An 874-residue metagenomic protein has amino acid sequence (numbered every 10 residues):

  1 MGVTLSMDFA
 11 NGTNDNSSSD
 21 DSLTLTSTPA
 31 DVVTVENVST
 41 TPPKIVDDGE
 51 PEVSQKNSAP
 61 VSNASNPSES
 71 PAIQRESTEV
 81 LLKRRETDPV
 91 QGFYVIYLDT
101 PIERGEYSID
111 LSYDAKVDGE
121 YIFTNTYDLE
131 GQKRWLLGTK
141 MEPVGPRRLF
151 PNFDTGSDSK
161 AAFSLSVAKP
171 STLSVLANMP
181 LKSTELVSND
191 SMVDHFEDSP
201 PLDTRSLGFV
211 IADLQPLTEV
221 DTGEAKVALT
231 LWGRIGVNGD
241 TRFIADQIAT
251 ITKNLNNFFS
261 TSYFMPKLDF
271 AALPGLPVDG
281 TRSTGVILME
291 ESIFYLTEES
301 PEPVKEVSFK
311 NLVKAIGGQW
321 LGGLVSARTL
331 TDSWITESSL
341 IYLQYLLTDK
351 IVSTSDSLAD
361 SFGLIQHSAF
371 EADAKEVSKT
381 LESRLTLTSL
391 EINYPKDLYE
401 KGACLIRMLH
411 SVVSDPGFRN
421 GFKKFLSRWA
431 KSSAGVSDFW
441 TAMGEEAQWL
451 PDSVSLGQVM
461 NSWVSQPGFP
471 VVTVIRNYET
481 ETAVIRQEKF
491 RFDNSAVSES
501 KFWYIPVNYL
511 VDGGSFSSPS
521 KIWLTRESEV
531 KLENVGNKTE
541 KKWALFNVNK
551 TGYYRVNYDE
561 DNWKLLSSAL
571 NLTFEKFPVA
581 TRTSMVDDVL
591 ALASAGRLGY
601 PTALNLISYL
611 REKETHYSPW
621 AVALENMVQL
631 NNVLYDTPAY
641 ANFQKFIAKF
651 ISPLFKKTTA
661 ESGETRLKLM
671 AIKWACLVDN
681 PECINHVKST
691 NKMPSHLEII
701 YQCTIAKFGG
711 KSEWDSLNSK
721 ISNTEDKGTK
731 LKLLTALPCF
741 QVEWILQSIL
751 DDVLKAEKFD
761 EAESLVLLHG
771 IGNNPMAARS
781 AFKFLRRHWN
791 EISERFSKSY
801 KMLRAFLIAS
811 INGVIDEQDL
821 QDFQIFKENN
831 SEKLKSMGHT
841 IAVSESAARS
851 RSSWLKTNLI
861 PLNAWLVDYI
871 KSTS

Functional and structural regions predicted by a protein language model:
M1-V3, L111, T482-E488: Short, well-ordered beta-strand segments enriched in hydrophobic/aromatic residues
G2-L98, E120-F123, P180-S183, G514-E527: Solvent-exposed beta-strand/loop surfaces of large extracellular or lumenal domains
M7-N11, A115-V117, K169-S171, K489-R491 (+1 more regions): Beta-strand elements of well-folded, non-transmembrane domains
F9-T24, T34-P42, D48-N57, S65 (+9 more regions): Zn2+-dependent metallopeptidase catalytic domains
D21, F196, L231-A496, Q629 (+4 more regions): Hydrophobic alpha-helical and helix-loop surface patches within well-folded domains that function as non-catalytic
P51-S54, P60, S70-T78, E86-D88 (+2 more regions): Extended, low-hydrophobicity, Ser/Thr/Pro/Gly-biased non-transmembrane segments
S159, V497-I505: Short coil-to-beta strand junction motifs in C2/discoidin
S355, Q366-S368, K396, K401-G402 (+4 more regions): Long, ordered, helix-rich scaffold segments
